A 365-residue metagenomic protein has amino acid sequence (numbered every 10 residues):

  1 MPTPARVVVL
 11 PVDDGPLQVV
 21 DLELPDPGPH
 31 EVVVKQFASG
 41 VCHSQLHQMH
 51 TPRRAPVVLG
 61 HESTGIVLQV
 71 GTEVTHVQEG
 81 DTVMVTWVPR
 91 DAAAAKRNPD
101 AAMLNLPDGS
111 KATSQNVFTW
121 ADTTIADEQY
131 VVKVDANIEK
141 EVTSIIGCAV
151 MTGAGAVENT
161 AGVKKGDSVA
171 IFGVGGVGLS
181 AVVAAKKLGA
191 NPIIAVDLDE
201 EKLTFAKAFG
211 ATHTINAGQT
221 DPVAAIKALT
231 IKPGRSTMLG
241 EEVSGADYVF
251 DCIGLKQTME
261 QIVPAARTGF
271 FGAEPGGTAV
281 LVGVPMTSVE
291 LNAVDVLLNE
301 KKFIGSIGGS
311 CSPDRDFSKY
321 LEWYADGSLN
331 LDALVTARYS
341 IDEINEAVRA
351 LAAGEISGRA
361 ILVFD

Functional and structural regions predicted by a protein language model:
M1-T3, T237, E260-V263, T268-F270 (+1 more regions): C-terminal hydrophobic helical "lid"/dimerization subdomain of Rossmann-like NAD(P)H-dependent oxidoreductases
R6, Q18, E23, K35 (+3 more regions): Residues located in well-ordered beta-strands
V7, E62-T64, T82, T123 (+3 more regions): Residue-level marker of beta-strand positions
E23-S39, M49-A93, D135-N137: Glycine-rich beta-strand-centered segment in the early N-terminal region that forms part of a ligand/cofactor-binding
V83, D135-T220, A224: Mid-domain Rossmann-like dinucleotide-binding core that forms the NAD(H)/NADP(H) cofactor-binding site
P89-F172: NAD(P)H dinucleotide-binding glycine-rich loop of Rossmann-like/cofactor-binding domains, especially the beta1-alpha1
A161-K164, L198, T204, F209-K302 (+1 more regions): Glycine-rich cofactor phosphate-binding loops and adjacent beta1-alpha1 units of small-molecule cofactor enzyme domains
E274-V280, L291-A333, E355: Rossmann-fold dehydrogenase core element
